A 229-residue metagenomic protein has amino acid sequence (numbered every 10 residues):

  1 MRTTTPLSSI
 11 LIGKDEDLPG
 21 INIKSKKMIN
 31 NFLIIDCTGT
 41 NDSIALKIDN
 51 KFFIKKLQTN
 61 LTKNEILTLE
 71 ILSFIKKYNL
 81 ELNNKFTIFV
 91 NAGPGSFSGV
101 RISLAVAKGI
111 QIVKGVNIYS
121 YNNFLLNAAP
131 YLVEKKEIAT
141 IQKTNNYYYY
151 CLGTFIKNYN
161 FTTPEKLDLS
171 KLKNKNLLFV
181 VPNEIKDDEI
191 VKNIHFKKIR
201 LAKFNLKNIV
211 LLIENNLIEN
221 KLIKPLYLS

Functional and structural regions predicted by a protein language model:
T4-P6, I23-D49, Y119-S229: Oxyanion-binding and handling regions
I12-G13, N60, V133: Low-complexity, intrinsically disordered segments with a bias for serine/threonine
P19-G20, I110: Post-J-domain flank of DnaJ/Hsp40 co-chaperones
I23-V90: N-terminal beta-alpha supersecondary unit
T87-N123: DPxDG-like acidic metal-binding loop motif
